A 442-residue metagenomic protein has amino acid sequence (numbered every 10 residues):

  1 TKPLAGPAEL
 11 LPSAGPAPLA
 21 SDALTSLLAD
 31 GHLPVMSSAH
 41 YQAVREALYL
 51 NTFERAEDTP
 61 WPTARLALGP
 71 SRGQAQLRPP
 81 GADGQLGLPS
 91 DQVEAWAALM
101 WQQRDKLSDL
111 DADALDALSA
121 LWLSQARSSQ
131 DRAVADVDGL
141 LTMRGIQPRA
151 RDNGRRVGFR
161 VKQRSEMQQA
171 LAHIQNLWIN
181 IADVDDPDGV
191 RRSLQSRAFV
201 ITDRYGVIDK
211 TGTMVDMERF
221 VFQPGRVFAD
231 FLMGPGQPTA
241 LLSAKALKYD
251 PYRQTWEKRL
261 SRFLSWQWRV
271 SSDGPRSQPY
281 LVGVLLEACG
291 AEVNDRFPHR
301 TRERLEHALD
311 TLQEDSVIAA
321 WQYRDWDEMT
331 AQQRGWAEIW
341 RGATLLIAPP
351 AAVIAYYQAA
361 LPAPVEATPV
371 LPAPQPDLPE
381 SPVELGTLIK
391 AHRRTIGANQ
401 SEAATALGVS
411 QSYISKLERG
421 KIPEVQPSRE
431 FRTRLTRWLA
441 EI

Functional and structural regions predicted by a protein language model:
T1-V383, K390-T395, S401-T405, S410-S412: Charged, alpha-helix-forming regions
Q313-E314, K421-I422, F431-R434: Short alpha-helix boundary/capping motifs
G386-I389, G408, P423, A440: Compositionally biased amphipathic helical and low-complexity segments enriched in hydrophobic
G408-Q426: Recognition helix of helix-turn-helix/homeodomain-like DNA-binding domains that insert into the DNA major groove
P427-I442: DNA major-groove recognition helix of helix-turn-helix/homeodomain DNA-binding modules
